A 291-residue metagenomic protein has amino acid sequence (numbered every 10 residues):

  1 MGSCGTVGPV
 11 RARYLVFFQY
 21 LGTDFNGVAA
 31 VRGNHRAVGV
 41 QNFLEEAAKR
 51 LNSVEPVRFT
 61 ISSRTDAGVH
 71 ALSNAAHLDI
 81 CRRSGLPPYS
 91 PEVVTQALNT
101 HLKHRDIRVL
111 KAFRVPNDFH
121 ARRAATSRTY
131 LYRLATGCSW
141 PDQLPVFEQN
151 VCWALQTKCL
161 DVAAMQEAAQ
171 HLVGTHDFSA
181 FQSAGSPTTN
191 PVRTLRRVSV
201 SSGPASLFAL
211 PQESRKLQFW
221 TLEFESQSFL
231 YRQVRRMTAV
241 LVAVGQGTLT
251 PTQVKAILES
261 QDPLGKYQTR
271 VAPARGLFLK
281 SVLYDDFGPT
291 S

Functional and structural regions predicted by a protein language model:
G2-S291: Structured-RNA-binding interfaces characteristic of tRNA pseudouridine synthases
